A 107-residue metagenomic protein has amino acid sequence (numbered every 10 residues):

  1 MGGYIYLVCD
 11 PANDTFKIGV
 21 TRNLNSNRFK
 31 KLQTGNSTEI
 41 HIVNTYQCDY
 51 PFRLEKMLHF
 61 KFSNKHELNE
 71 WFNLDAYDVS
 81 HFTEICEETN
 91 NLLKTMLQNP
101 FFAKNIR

Functional and structural regions predicted by a protein language model:
M1-R107: Non-catalytic accessory segments flanking enzymatic or RNA/DNA-binding domains
